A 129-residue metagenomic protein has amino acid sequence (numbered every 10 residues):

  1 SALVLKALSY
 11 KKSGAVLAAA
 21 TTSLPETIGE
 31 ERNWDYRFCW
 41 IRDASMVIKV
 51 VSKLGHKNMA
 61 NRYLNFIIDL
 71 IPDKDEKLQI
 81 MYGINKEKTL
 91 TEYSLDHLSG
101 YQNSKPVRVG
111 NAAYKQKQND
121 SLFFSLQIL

Functional and structural regions predicted by a protein language model:
A2-L129: Acidic, mature catalytic/reactive cores of soluble proteins
